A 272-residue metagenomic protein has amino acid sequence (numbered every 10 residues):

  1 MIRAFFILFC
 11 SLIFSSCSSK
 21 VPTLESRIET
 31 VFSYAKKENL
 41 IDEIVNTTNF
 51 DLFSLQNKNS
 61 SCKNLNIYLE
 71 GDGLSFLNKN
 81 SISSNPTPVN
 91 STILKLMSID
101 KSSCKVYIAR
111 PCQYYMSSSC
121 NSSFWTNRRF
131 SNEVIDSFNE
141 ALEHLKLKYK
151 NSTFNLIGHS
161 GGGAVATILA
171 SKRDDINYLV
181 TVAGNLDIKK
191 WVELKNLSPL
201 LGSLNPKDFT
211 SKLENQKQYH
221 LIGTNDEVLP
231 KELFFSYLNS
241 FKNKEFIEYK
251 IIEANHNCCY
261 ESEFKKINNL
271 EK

Functional and structural regions predicted by a protein language model:
S15-S16: C-terminal motif of bacterial Sec signal peptides marking the signal peptidase cleavage site
I28-K58: N-terminal cap/lid segment of alpha/beta-hydrolase-fold proteins
D51, K58-A109, Y114: Short, surface-exposed "cap/lid" segments of acyl-processing enzymes
C120-K148: Alpha/beta-hydrolase active-site loop
I157-G162, A166: Gly/Ala-rich beta-loop-alpha elbow adjacent to hydrolase catalytic centers
G184, K189-K244, K250-E253: The feature captures the conserved acid-bearing segment of alpha/beta-hydrolase catalytic domains
N243-K272: C-terminal catalytic histidine-bearing segment of alpha/beta-hydrolase fold enzymes
